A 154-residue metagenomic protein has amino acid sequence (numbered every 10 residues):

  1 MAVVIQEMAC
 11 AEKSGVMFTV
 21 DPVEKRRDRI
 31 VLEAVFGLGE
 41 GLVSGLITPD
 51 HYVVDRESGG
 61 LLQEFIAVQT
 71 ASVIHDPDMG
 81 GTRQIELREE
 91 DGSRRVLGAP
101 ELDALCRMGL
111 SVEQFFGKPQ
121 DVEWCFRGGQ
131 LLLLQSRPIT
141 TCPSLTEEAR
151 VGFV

Functional and structural regions predicted by a protein language model:
M1-M8, G109-E113: Conserved ATP-binding module of the ATP-grasp superfamily
V3-T19, V23: Structured beta-strand/loop patches that form or line metal/cofactor-binding pockets in enzymes
G15-V20, R26-V154: Conserved divalent-metal-coordinating catalytic cores that perform phosphate/pyrophosphate/nucleotidyl transfer
